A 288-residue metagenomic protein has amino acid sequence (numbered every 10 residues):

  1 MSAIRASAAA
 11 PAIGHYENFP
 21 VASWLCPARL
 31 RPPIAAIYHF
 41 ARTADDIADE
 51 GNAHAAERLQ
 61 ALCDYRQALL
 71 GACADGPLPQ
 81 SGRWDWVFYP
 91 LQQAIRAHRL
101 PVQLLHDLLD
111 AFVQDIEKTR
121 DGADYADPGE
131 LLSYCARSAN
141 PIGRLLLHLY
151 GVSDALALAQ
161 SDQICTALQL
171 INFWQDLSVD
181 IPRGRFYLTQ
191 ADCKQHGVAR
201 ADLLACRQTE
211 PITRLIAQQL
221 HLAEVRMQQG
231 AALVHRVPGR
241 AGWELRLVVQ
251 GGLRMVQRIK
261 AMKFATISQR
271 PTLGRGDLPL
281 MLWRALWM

Functional and structural regions predicted by a protein language model:
M1-L168, W174, S178-M288: Catalytic cores of Mg2+-dependent Asp-rich isoprenoid enzymes
